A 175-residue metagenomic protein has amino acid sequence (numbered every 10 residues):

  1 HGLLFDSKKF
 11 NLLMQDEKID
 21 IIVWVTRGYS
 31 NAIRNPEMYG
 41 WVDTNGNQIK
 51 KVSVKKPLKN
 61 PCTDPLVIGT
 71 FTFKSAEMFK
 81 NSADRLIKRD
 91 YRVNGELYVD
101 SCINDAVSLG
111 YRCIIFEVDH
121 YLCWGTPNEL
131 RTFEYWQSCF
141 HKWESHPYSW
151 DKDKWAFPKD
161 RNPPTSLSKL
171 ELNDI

Functional and structural regions predicted by a protein language model:
H1-T44: Conserved beta-loop-beta/alpha segment of the NTase-like Rossmann-fold superfamily that binds/positions NTPs
D6, Y98-V99, E171: A diffuse structural propensity rather than consistent per-protein peaks
F10-Q15, K51, S149-K154: Short N-terminal helix-initiation segments at or just after the protein's N-terminus
D16-K18, Y135, L170-L172: Intrinsic disorder/low-complexity segments enriched in polar/small residues
N47-L122, N128-W150: Catalytic-core segments of class I nucleotidyltransferases/pyrophosphorylases that form NMP-activated intermediates
H146-I175: Terminal low-complexity segments of carbohydrate-biosynthetic enzymes
